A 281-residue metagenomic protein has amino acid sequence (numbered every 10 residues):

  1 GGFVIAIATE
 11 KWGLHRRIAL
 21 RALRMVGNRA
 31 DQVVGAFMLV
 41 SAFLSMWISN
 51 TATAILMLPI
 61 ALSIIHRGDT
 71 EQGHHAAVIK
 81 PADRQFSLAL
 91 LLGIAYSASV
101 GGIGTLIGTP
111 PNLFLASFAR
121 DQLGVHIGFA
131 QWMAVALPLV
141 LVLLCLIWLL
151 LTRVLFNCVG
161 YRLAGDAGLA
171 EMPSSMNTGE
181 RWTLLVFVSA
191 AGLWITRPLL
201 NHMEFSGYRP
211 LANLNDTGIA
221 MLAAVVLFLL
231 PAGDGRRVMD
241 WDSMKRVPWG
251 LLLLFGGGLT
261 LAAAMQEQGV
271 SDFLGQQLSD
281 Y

Functional and structural regions predicted by a protein language model:
G1-A6, D121-I127, Q131-Q276: Hydrophobic transmembrane alpha-helices of multi-pass small-molecule transporters
G1-P81, K245, G250-Y281: Membrane-embedded alpha-helical segments and adjacent helix-loop junctions characteristic of multi-pass solute
F3, S41-P59, I65, Q72 (+2 more regions): Alpha-helical transmembrane segments and, especially, the helix-loop junctions at the ends of these helices
T9, A19, L23, A98-P111 (+2 more regions): Alpha-helical transmembrane segments of integral membrane proteins, especially early/N-terminal helices
T9, G27-D31, I48, A52 (+7 more regions): Alpha-helix capping and helix-loop boundary segments enriched in small/acidic/polar residues
H15, L20-A22, L58, P111 (+6 more regions): Hydrophobic alpha-helical membrane-insertion segments
R24-M25, I79-K80, L115-S117, R153-Y161: Short alpha-helical linear motifs
V34-M38, A52, F86-A95, G101 (+7 more regions): Hydrophobic alpha-helical transmembrane segments of integral membrane proteins, especially multi-pass transporters
